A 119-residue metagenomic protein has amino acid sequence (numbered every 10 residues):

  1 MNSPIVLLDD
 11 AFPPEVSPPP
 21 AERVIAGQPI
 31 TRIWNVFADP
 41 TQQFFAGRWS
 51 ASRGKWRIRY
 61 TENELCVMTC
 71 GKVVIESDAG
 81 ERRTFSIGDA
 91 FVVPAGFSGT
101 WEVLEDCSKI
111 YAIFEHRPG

Functional and structural regions predicted by a protein language model:
M1-Q43: A short, N-terminal "cap"/entry segment at the start of jelly-roll beta-barrel domains of the cupin/DSBH fold
N35, L65, T100: Short, surface-exposed charged micro-motifs
Q42-Y60, P94-A95, R117: Conserved short histidine dyad/triad with adjacent acidic residue
I58, I75, K109-Y111: Short hydrophobic/aromatic-rich beta-strand segments that constitute the beta-sheet cores of beta-sandwich/beta-barrel
Y60-I75: Short, conserved beta-strand element in jelly-roll/cupin
E76-D78, E102: A generic structural motif
A79-A95: Short acidic-glycine-tyrosine-enriched beta hairpin
I87, A95-P118: Ligand-binding loop in jelly-roll beta-barrel domains
